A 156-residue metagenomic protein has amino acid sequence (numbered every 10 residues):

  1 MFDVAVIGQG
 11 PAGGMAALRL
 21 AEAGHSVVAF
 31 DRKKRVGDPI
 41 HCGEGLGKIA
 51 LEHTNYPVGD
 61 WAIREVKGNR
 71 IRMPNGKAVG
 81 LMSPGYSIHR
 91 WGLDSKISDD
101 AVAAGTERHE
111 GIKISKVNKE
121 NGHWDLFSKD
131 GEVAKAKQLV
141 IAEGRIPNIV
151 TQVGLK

Functional and structural regions predicted by a protein language model:
M1-A12: Beta1/beta-strand and adjacent pyrophosphate-binding region of the FAD-binding site in flavoprotein oxidoreductases
A5, L18-H41: Glycine-rich FAD pyrophosphate-binding loop
Q9, R19, A23, D100-K156: Predominantly flavin-linked oxidoreductase catalytic cores and closely associated redox partners
A12, R35, I146: Conserved Rossmann-like nucleotide-cofactor binding loop
G14-M15, G45: Short alpha-helical segment within the catalytic ATP-binding CA
R32, L46, K67, K113 (+1 more regions): A generic "binding-loop/recognition-motif" signal
I40, T54, V153-G154: Short, flexible helix/strand-to-coil boundary loops that buttress conserved ligand/catalytic motifs in alpha/beta
G47-D100: A conserved beta-strand/loop capping segment in the N-terminal third of enzymes that catalyze redox or closely related
